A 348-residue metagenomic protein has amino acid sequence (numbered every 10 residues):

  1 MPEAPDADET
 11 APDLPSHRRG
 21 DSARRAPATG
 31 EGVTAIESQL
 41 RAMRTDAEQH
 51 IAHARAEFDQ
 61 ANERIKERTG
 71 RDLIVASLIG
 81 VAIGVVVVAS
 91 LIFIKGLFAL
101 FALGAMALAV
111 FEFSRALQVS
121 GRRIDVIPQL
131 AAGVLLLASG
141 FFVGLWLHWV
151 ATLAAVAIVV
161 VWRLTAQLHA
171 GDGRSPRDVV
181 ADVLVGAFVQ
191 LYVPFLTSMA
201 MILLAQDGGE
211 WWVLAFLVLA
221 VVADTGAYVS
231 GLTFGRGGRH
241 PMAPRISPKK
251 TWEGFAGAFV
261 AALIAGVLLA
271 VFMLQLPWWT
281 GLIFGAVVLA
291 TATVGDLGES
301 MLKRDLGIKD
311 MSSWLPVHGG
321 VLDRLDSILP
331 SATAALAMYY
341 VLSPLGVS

Functional and structural regions predicted by a protein language model:
P2-A4: N-terminal alpha-helical targeting/anchoring segments
D6, D13, T29-A286: Membrane-embedded alpha-helical bundles of polytopic integral membrane proteins
V221-L232, A292-R304: Short helical (or helix-break) motifs at transmembrane helix termini and adjacent helical loops in multi-pass membrane
T225, L289-L297, V321-L329: Hydrophobic transmembrane alpha-helical segments of multi-pass transport and channel proteins
F234-R239, L302-S312: Juxtamembrane helix-loop transition segments at the membrane interface in multi-pass membrane proteins
D305-I328: Interfacial loop-to-transmembrane junctions
R324-Y340: Final/C-terminal transmembrane alpha-helix of multipass membrane proteins
M338-S348: Juxtamembrane boundary at the C-terminal end of a transmembrane helix
